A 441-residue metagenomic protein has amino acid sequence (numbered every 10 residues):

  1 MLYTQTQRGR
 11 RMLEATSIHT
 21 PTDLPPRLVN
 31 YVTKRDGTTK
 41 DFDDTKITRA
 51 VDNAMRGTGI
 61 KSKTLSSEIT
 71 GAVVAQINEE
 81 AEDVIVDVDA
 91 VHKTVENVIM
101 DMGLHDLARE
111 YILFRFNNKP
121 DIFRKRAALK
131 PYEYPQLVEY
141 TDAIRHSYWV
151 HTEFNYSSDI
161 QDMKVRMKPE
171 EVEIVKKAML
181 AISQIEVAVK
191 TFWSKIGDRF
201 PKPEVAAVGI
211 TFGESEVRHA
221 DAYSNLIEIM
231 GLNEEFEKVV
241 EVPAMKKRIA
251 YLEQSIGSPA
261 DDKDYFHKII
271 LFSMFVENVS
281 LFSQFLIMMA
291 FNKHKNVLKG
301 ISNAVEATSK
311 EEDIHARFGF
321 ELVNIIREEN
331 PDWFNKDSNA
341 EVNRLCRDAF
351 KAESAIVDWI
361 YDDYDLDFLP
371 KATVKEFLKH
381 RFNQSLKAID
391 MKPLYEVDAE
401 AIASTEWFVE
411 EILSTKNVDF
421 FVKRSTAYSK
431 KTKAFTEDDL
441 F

Functional and structural regions predicted by a protein language model:
L2-I122, I325, D332, A340 (+2 more regions): Long, C-terminal-biased catalytic regions of enzyme "large/alpha" subunits
D121-F441: Non-heme di-metal
